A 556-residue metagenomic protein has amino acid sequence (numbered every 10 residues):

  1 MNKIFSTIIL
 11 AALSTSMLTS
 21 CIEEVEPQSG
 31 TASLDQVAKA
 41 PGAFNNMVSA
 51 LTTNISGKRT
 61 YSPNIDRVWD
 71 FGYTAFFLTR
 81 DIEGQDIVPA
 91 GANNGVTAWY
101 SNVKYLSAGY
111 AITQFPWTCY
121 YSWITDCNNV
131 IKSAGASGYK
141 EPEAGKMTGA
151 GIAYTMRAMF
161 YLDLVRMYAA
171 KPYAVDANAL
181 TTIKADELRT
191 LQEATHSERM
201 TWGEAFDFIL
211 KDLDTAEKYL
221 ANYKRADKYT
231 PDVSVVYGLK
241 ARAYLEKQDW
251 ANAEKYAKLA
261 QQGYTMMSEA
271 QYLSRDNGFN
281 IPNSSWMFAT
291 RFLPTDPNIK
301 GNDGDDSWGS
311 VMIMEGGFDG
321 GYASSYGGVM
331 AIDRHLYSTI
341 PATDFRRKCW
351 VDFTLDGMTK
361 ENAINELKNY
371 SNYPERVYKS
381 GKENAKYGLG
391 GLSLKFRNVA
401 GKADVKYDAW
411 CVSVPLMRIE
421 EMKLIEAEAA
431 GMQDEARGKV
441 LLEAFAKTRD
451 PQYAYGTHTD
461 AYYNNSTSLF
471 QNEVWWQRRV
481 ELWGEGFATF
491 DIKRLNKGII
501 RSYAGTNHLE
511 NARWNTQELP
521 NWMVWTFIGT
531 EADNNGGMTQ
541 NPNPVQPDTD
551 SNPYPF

Functional and structural regions predicted by a protein language model:
C21-L78, Y326-G327, H335-T354, Y453-A454 (+2 more regions): Membrane-proximal, proline-rich intrinsically disordered regions
I22-E23, S234-Q271: Aromatic-residue-lined binding/catalytic grooves and analogous aromatic/hydrophobic interfacial grooves in multimeric
I65-V68, E254-P415, I419, P451-D460 (+7 more regions): Hydrophobic-face positions in mid-chain alpha helices that act as interaction patches
G91-Y168, M200-G203, L213, E217-Y223 (+2 more regions): Conserved, well-structured interaction surfaces
I124-C127, F206, L213, A257 (+2 more regions): Inward-facing hydrophobic residues that define packing positions of alpha-helical scaffold repeats
F206, W250, E435-A436: TPR-repeat structural position
